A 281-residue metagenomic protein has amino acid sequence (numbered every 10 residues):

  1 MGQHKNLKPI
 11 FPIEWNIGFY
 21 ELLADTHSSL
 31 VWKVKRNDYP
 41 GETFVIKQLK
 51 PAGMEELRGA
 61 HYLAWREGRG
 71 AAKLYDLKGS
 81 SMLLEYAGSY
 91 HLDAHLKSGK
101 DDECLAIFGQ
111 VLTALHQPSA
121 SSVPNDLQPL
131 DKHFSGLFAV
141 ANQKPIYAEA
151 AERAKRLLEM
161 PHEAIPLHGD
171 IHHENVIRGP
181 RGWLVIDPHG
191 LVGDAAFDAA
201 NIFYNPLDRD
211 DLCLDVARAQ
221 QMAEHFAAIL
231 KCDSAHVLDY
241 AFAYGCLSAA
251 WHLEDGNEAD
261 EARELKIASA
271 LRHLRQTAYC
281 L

Functional and structural regions predicted by a protein language model:
M1-Y20, E56, P145, R218 (+1 more regions): Regulatory N- and C-terminal appendages and interdomain linkers associated with kinase/kinase-like NTP transferase
G2-F11, Q117-G169, G179, A228: An alpha-helical support segment within catalytic cores of ATP-dependent transferases
P9-D38: ATP-binding glycine-rich phosphate-binding loop
L23, L30-R36, A154-F197: Active-site acidic catalytic loop and adjacent metal/ATP-binding pocket of ATP-dependent phosphoryl transfer enzymes
H27, P40-L83, H91-L115: A conserved alpha-helical element in kinase catalytic cores
W32, A72-D76, L238: Conserved beta-strand elements flanking the ATP-binding pocket of the protein kinase catalytic core
P51, S81-D101, Q117-S121, K132-A141 (+1 more regions): A glycine-centered beta->alpha junction motif in the catalytic cores of kinase/phosphotransferase enzymes
G179-E224, A228-K231, E258, A262-H273 (+1 more regions): Active-site Asp-x-Gly
